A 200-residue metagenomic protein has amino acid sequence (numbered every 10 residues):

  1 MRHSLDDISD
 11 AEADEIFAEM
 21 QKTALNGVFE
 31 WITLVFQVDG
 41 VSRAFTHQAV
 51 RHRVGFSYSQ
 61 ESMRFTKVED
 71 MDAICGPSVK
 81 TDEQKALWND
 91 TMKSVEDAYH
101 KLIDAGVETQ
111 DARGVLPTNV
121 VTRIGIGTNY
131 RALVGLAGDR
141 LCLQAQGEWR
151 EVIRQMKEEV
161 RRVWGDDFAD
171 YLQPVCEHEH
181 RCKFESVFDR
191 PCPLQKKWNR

Functional and structural regions predicted by a protein language model:
M1-R200: Family-specific signature for flavin-dependent thymidylate synthase
